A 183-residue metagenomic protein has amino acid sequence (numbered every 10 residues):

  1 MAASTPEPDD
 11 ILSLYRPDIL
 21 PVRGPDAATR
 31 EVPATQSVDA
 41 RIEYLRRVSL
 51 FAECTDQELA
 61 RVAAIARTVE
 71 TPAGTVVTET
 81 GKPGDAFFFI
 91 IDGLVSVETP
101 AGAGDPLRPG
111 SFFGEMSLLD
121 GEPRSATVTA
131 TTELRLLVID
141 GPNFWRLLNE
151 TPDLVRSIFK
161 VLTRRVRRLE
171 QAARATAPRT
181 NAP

Functional and structural regions predicted by a protein language model:
M1-P183: Cytosolic regulatory regions built on CNB/CRP/Popeye-like sensor folds
